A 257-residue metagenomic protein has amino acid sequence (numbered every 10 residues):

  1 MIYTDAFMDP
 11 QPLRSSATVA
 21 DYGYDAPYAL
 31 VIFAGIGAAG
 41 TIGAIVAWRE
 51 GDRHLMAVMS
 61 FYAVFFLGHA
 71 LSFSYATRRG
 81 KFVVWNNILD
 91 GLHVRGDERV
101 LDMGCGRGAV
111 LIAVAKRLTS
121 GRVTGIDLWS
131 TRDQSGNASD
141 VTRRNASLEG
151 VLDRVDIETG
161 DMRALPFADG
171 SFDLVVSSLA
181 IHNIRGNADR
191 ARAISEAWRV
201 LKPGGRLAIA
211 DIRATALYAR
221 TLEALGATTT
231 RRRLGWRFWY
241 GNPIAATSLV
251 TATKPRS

Functional and structural regions predicted by a protein language model:
I2-Y62, L71-S74: N-terminal auxiliary segments of SAM/dcSAM-dependent transferases
R95-E98, G160-V175: A short acidic, Gly/Pro-enriched loop at the edge of an enzyme's catalytic core that lines a small-molecule cofactor
G96-G106, T124: Conserved class I S-adenosyl-L-methionine
R107-T119: Conserved SAM-binding loop of SAM-dependent methyltransferases across substrates and taxa, primarily the Class I
G150-M162: Conserved SAM-binding strand-loop segment of SAM-dependent methyltransferases
R190-P203: A short glycine-rich, Lys/Arg-flanked "PGG" loop and its adjoining helix->strand segment in the class I
G204-D211: Conserved beta-strand signature within the Rossmann-like core of class I S-adenosyl-L-methionine
L225-R231, R237-S257: Core SAM-dependent methyltransferase catalytic element
